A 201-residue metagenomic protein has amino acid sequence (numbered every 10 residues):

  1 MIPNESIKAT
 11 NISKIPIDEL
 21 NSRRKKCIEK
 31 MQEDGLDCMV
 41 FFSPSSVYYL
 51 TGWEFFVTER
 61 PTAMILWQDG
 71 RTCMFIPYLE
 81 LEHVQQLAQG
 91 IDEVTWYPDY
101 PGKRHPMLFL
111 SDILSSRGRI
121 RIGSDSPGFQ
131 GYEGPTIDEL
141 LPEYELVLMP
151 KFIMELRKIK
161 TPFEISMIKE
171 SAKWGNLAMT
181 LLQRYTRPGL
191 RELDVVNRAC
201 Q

Functional and structural regions predicted by a protein language model:
M1-L177: A composition/biophysics-driven feature that prefers long, compositionally simple stretches
E155, L181-Y185: General structural signal for alpha-helix termini and helix-helix connectors
R184-R198: A charged, amphipathic alpha-helical module
